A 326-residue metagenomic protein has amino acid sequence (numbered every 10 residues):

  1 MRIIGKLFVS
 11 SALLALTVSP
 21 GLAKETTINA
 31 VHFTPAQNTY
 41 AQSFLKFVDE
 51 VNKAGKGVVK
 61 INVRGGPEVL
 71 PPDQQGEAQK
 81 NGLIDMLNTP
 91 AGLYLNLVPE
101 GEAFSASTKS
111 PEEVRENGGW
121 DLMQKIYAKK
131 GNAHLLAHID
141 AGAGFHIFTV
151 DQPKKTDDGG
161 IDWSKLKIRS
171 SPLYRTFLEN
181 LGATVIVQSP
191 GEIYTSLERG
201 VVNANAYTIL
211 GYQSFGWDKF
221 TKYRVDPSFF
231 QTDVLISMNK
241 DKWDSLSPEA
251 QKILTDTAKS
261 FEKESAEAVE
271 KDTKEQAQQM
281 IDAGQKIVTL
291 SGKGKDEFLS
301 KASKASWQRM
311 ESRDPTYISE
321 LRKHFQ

Functional and structural regions predicted by a protein language model:
M1-V9: Bacterial N-terminal signal peptides that target proteins for export
F8-T17: Bacterial N-terminal signal peptides
V18-A23: Sec/Tat signal peptide C-region and signal peptidase I cleavage site
K24-E113, A133-Q326: N-terminal secretory/targeting leader peptides
P111-K130: A gly/proline- and charged-residue-enriched helix-loop-helix capping module
